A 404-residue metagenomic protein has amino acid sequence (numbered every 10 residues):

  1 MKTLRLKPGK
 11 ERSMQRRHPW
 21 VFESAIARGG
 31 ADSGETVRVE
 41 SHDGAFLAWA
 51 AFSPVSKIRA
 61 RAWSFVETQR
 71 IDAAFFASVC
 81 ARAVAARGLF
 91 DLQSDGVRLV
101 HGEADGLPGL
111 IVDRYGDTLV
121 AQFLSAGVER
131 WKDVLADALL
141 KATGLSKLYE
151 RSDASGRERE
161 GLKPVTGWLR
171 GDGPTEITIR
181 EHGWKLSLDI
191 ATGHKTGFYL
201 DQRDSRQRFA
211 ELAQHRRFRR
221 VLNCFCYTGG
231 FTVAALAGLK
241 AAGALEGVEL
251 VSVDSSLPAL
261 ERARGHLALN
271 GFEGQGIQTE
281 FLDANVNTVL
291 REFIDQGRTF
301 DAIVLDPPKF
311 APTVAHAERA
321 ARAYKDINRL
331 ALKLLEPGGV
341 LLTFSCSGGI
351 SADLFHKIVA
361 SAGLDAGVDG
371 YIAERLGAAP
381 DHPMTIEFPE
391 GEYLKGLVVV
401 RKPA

Functional and structural regions predicted by a protein language model:
M1-G116: Non-catalytic accessory regions of SAM-dependent methyltransferases
V100-D113, E129-Y199, Q207: Non-catalytic substrate-recognition/targeting regions of SAM-dependent transferases
R216-Y227: Conserved class I S-adenosyl-L-methionine
V221, A242-V253: Short beta-strand element of Class I
T228-G247: Conserved SAM-binding loop of SAM-dependent methyltransferases across substrates and taxa, primarily the Class I
P258-V304: S-adenosyl-L-methionine
F300-L330: Mobile active-site "lid"/loop adjacent to the S-adenosyl-L-methionine
D326, V340-A404: C-terminal catalytic and target-recognition region of SAM-dependent MTase-like enzymes, primarily methyltransferases
